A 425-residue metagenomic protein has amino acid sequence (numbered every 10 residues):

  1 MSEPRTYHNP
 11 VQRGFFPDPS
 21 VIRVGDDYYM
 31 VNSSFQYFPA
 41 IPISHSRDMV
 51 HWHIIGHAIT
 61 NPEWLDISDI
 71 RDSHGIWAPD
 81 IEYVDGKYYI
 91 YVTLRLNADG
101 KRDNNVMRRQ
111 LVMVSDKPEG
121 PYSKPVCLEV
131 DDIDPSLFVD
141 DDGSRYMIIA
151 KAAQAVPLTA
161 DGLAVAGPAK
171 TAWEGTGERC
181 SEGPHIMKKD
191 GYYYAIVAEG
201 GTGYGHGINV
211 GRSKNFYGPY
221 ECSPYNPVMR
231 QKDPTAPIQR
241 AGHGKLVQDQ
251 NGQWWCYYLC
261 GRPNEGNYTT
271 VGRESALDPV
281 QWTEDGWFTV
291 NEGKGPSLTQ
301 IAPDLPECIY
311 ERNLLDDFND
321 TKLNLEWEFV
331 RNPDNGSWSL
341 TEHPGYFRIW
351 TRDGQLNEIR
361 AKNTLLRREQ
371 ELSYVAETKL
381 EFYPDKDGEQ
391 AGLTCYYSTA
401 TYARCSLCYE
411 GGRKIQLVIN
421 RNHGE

Functional and structural regions predicted by a protein language model:
M1-E425: Carbohydrate-active catalytic/glycan-binding domains of CAZyme proteins, especially the secreted or lumenal ectodomains
